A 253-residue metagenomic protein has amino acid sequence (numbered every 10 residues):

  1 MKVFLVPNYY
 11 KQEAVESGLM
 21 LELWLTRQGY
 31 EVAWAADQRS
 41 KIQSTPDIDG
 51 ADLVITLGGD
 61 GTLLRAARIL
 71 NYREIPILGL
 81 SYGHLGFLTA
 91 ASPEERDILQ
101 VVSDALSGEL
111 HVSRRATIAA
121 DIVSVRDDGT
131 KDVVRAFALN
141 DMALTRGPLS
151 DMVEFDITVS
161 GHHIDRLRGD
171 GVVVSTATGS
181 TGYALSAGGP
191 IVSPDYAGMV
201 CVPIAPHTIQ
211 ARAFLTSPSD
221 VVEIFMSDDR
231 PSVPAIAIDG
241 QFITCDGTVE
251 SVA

Functional and structural regions predicted by a protein language model:
M1-L53, L57, P93-H111, I122-A136: ATP/NTP phosphate-donor binding region
A14, G61-A66, T181-S186: Short glycine/serine/threonine-rich phosphate/pyrophosphate-binding segments that cradle anionic phosphate groups
V54, I77, V172-V173: Short, well-ordered beta-strand core segments
T56-D60, R68-I69: N-terminal glycine-rich "phosphate-gripper" loop used for MgATP/nucleotide binding and carboxylate activation
R65-G83, F87: Gly/Ser-rich helix-loop-strand patches that form or flank binding pockets for ribonucleotide-derived cofactors
H84-D170: Catalytic core of DAGKc-family lipid kinases
A136, L144, S160-H163, Q210-A253: ATP/nucleoside-binding phosphotransfer catalytic cores, i.e., glycine-rich phosphate-binding loops
H162-Q210: Gly/Ser/Thr-rich active-site loops/lids in small-molecule metabolic enzymes that frequently grip phosphoryl groups
